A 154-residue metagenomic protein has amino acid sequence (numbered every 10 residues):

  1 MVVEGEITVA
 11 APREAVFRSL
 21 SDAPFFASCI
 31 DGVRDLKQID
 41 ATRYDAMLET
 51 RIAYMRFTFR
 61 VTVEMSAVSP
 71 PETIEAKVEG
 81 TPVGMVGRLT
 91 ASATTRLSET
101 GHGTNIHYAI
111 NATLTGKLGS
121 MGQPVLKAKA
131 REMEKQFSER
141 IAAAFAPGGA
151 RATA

Functional and structural regions predicted by a protein language model:
M1-R51, P147, A152-A154: Hydrophobic ligand-binding cavity/cleft-lining segments
G5-I7, V33-R34, R60-A67, T90-E99: Hydrophobic/aromatic beta-strand elements that line small-molecule binding cavities or substrate pockets in beta-rich
P12, A41, P70, T100-G103: Short strand-connecting beta-turns/loops that link adjacent beta-strands
V16, L20, F26, M65 (+2 more regions): Hydrophobic pocket/interface hotspot
Q38-T81, Q136: Glycine-rich portal/gate segments that line the openings of hydrophobic small-molecule binding cavities
T62, E75-A128: Beta-strand/loop substructures that line and gate deep hydrophobic ligand-binding cavities in soluble
T115-A154: A conserved amphipathic terminal alpha-helix motif
